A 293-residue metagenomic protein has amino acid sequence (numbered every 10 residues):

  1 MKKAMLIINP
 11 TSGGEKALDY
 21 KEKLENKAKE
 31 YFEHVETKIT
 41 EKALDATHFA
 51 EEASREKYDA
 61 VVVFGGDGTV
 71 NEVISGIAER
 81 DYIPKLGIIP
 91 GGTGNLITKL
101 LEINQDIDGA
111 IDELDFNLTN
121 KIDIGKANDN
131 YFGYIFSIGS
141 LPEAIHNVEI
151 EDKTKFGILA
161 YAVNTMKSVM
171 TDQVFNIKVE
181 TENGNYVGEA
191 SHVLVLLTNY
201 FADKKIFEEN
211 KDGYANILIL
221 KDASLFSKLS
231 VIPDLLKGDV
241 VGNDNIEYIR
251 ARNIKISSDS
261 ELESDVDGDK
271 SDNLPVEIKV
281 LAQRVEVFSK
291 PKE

Functional and structural regions predicted by a protein language model:
M1-V61: ATP/NTP phosphate-donor binding region
P10, F64-G66, G91: Glycine-rich beta-strand-to-loop/alpha-helix junction loops that act as flexible
Y31, R55, E79-S191: Catalytic core of DAGKc-family lipid kinases
A46, T69-V73, L96: Short glycine/serine/threonine-rich phosphate/pyrophosphate-binding segments that cradle anionic phosphate groups
G68-P84: Short Gly/Thr/Asp-enriched flexible loops that form oxyanion-binding sites at enzyme active sites
N130-S137, P142-E143, V187-L196, A202 (+4 more regions): Short hydrophobic-aromatic micro-motifs
T181, V187, I219-E293: ATP/nucleoside-binding phosphotransfer catalytic cores, i.e., glycine-rich phosphate-binding loops
H192-V240: Internal helical hairpin/lid segments
